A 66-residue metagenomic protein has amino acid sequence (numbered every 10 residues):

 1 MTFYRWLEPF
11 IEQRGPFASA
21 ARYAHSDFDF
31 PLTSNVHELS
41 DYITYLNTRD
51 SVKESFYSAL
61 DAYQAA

Functional and structural regions predicted by a protein language model:
M1-R22: N-terminal acidic leader/helix
W6, F10, D29, Y42 (+1 more regions): Short, charged/polar micro-motifs that form catalytic or ligand-binding hotspots
P16-A18, P31-S34: Short acidic alpha-helix initiation/capping motifs at coil-to-helix transition points, especially at protein N-termini
S34-A65: Short, charge-rich amphipathic interface segments used for partner binding and complex assembly
